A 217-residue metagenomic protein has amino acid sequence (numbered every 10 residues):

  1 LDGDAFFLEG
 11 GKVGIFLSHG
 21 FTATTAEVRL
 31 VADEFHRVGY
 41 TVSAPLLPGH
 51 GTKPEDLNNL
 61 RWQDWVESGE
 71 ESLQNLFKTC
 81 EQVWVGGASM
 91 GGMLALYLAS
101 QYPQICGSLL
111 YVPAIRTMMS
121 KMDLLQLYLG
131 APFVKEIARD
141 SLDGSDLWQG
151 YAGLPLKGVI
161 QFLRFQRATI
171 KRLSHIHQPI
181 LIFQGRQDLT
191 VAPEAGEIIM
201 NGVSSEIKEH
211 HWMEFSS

Functional and structural regions predicted by a protein language model:
L1-K53: Short, surface-exposed "cap/lid" segments of acyl-processing enzymes
G3, P155-R172, Q178: Active-site nucleophile elbow and catalytic-triad environment of alpha/beta-hydrolase enzymes
T41-S43, E197-S217: Catalytic histidine neighborhood in serine/cysteine hydrolases with alpha/beta-hydrolase-type architecture
K53-T79, W84: Catalytic nucleophile-loop/oxyanion-hole region of alpha/beta-hydrolase and closely related hydrolase-like folds
G87-G91, A95: Gly/Ala-rich beta-loop-alpha elbow adjacent to hydrolase catalytic centers
L109-M119: Active-site nucleophile loop of the alpha/beta-hydrolase fold
I176, I182-Q184, D188: Short beta-strand/loop motif that positions the catalytic acidic residue of the alpha/beta-hydrolase fold
L189-A195: Conserved alpha/beta-hydrolase "acid-adjacent" motif
